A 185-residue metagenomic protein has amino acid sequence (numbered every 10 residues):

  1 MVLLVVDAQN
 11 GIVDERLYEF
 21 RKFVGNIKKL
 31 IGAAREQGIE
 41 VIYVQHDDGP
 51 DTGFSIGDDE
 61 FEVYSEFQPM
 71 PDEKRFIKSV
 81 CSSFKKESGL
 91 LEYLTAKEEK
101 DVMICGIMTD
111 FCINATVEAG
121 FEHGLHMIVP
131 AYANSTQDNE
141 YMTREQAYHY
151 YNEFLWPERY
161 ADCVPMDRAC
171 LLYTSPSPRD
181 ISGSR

Functional and structural regions predicted by a protein language model:
M1-V2, K29-G32, F54-S175: Active-site-adjacent betaalpha module
L3-L4, A8, N26: N-terminal beta-strand-loop-alpha-helix module at the start of alpha/beta ligand-binding or catalytic domains
V5-V6, E40-H46: Short beta-strand segments at enzyme active-site cores
A8, F111, P178-I181: Generic detector of well-ordered alpha-helical packing
G11-I12: Short acidic, Gly/Ser-rich segments with clustered Asp/Glu that frequently serve as metal-coordination loops in enzyme
R16-F20, C105-M108: Short, glycine-rich nucleotide/cofactor-binding loops
L17-A34, I39-Y43: A short alpha/beta connector and helix-capping loop motif
Y173-R185: Single conserved hydrophobic/aromatic residue that forms the stacking wall/gate of nucleotide- or nucleobase-binding
